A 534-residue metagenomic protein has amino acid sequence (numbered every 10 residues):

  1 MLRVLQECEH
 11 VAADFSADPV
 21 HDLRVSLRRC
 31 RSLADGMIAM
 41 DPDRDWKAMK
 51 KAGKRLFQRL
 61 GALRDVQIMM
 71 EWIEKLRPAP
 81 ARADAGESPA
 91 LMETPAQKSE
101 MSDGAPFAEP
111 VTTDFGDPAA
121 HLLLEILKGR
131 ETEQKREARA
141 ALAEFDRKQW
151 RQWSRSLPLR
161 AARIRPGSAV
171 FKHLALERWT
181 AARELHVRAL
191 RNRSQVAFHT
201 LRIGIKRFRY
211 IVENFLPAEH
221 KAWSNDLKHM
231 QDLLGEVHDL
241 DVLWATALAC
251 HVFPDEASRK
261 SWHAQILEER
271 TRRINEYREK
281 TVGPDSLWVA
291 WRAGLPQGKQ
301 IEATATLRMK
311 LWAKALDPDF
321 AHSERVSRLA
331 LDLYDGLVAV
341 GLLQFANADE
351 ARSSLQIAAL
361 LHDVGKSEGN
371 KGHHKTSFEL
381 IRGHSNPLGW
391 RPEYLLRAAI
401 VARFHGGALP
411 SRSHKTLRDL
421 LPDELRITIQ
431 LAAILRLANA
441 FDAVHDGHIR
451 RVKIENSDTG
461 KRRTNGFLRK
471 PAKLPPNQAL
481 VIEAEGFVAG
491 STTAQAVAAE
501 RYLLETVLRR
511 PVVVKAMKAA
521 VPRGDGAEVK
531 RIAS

Functional and structural regions predicted by a protein language model:
M1-T304: Cationic, histidine-enriched alpha-helical/coil surfaces that engage anionic ligands
L2-E9, T180-R183, V187, K310 (+3 more regions): Amphipathic, well-packed alpha-helical segments that form the structural scaffold of globular domains
A85-P89, T94, S102-A105, T459-G466 (+2 more regions): Intrinsic, low-complexity polybasic segments
F208, L307-D317, H414-L425, E485-V488: Short hinge/gating elements
Q300-K314, P318-A321, R325-A330: Regulatory/sensor and coupling segments of signal-transduction and defense proteins
A313, H322, Y334-I454: Divalent metal-dependent catalytic cores for phosphoryl transfer on phosphate-bearing substrates
V444, H448-S457, P476-V512: Low-complexity, glycine/alanine/valine/leucine- and proline-rich hydrophobic stretches
L508-R523, R531: A short amphipathic beta-strand at an alpha->beta junction
